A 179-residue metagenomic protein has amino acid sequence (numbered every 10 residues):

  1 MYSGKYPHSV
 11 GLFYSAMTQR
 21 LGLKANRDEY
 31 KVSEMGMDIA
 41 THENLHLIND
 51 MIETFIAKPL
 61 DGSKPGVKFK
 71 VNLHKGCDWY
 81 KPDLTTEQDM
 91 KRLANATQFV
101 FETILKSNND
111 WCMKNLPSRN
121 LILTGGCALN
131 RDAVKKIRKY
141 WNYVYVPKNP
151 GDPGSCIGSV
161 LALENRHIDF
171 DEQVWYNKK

Functional and structural regions predicted by a protein language model:
M1-K91, R138, V160-K179: A short helix-loop
G4-H8, R92, A96, T124-A128 (+1 more regions): Alpha-helix capping and helix-loop boundary segments enriched in small/acidic/polar residues
S9-Y14, F101, L129, A133 (+1 more regions): Catalytic-loop motifs flanking and including active-site residues across diverse enzymes
N95-R119: Phosphate/ATP-binding catalytic cores across multiple sugar-kinase/actin-like superfamilies, primarily ASKHA
K114-S118, K139-Y143, N165: Short glycine/proline-enriched coil/turn segments at helix->beta-strand junctions
N120-I137: Glycine-rich phosphate-binding loops at beta-strand->alpha-helix junctions
K139-S155: Conserved phosphate-binding/catalytic loops in two-lobed NTP-binding clefts
